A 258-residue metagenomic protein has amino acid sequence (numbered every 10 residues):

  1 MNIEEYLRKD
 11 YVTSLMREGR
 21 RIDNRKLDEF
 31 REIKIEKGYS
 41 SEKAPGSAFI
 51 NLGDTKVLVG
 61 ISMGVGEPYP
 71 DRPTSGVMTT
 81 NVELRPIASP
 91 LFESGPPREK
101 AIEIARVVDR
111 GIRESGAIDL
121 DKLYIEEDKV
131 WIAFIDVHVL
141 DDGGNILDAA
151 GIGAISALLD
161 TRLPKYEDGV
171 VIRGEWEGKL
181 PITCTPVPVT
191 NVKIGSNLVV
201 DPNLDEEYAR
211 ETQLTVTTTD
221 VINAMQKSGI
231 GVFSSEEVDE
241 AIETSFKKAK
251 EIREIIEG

Functional and structural regions predicted by a protein language model:
M1-G258: Polyanion-binding surfaces on beta-sheet-dominated domains and ring/shell assemblies
